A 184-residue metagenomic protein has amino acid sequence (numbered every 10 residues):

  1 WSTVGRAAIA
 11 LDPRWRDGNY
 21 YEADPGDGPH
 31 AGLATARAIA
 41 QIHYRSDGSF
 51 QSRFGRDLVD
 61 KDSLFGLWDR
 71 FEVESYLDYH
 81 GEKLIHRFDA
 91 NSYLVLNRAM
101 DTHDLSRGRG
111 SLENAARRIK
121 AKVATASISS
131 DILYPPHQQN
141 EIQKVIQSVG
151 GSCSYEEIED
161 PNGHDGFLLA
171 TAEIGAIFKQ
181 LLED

Functional and structural regions predicted by a protein language model:
W1-K83: Alpha/beta-hydrolase-fold enzymes
Y79-H80, V95-A115: Active-site nucleophile elbow and catalytic-triad environment of alpha/beta-hydrolase enzymes
K83, M100-D104, S129-Y134: Acidic catalytic loop of the alpha/beta-hydrolase fold
I85, G108, I132-E141: Conserved alpha/beta-hydrolase "acid-adjacent" motif
N97, S127-S130, E157-E159: Active-site proximal loops enriched in glycine and acidic residues that flank catalytic Cys/His/Asp and coordinate
A116-K120, Q147-V149: Short, conserved loop/helix-junction motifs that constitute active-site signature segments in enzyme catalytic cores
I119, T125-S127: Short beta-strand/loop motif that positions the catalytic acidic residue of the alpha/beta-hydrolase fold
N140-D184: Catalytic active-site module of serine/aspartate enzymes centered on a nucleophile-bearing elbow/loop
